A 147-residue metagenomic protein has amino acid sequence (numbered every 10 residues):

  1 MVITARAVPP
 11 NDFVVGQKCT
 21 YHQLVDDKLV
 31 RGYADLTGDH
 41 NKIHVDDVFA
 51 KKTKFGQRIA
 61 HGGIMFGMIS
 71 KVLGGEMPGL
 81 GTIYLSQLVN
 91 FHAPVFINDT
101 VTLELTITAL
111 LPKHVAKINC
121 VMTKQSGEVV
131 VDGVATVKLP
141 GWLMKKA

Functional and structural regions predicted by a protein language model:
M1-V15, V95-A147: HotDog/MaoC-like acyl-thioester-processing domains
V2-A60, G141: Catalytic strand-loop segment that frames the active site of acyl-thioester-processing enzymes
Y21-V25, V89, A135-V137: Generic detection of short hydrophobic beta-strand segments and adjacent strand-loop junctions
D35-D39, G74-P78, Q125: Short, intrinsically disordered, mixed-charge
I43-H44, F55, I83-Y84, V89-F91 (+3 more regions): Short, intrinsically disordered/low-complexity patches at protein termini and at juxtamembrane boundaries
K51-A60, M65-E104: Hydrophobic beta-strand-centered segment that forms part of the acyl-chain substrate-binding groove
